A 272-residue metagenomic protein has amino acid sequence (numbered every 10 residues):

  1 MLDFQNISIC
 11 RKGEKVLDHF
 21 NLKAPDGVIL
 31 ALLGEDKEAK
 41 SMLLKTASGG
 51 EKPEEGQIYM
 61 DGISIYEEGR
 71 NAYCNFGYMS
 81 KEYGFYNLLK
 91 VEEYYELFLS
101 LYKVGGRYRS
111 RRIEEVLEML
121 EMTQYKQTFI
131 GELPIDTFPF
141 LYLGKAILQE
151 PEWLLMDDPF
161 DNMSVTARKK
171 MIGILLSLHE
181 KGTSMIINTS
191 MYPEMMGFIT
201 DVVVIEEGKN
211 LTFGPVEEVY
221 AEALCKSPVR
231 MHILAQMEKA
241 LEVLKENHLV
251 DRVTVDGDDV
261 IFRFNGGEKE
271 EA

Functional and structural regions predicted by a protein language model:
S48: Helix-to-loop junction immediately C-terminal to a conserved catalytic motif
G56-E67, N71-A72: Conserved ABC transporter NBD signature motif
E82, N87-L101: Q-loop/switch helix immediately C-terminal to the Walker
E96, S100, Y108-Y125: Conserved ABC ATPase "signature" region
L154-D158: Catalytic Walker B motif of ABC-type/P-loop ATPase nucleotide-binding domains
I172-V260: ABC transporter nucleotide-binding domain
